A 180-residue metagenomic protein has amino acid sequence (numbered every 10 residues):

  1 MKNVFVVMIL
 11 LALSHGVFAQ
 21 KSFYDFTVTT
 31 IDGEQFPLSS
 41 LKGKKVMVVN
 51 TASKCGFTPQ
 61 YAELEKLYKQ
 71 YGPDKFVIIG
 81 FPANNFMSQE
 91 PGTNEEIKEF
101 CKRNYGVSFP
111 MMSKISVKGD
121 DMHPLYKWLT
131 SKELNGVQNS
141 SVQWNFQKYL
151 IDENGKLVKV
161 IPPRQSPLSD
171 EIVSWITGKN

Functional and structural regions predicted by a protein language model:
V4-L13: Sec-dependent N-terminal signal peptides
V17-S39, H123-P124: N-terminal "domain-start" segment that seeds a small globular fold
S22-D25, E95-W144: Short, internal strand/loop/helix patches that form the active-site neighborhood or redox-interaction surface
T30, N50-K54: Amphipathic alpha-helical repeat scaffolds
K44-K45, K54, T58-P82, K102-Y105: Conserved helix-turn-beta segment immediately C-terminal to the redox Cys motif in thioredoxin-like folds
K75-G92, S108-G119: Thiol-based oxidoreductase modules, predominantly thioredoxin-like and allied folds used for disulfide exchange
P124-K127, S131-N180: Thiol-/selenol-based redox modules, centered on thioredoxin-like and closely related oxidoreductase domains
